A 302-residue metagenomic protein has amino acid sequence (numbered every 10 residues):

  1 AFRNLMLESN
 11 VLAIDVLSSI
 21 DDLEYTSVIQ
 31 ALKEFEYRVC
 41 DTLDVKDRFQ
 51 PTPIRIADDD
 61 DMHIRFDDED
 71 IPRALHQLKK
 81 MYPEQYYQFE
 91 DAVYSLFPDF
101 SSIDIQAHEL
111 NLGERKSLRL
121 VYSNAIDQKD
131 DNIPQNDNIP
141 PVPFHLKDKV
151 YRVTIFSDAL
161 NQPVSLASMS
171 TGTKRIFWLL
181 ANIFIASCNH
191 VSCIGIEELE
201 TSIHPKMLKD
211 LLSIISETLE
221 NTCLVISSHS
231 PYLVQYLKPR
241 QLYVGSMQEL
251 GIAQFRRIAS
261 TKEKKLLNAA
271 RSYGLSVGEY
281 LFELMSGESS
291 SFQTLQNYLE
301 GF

Functional and structural regions predicted by a protein language model:
A1-L112: Electropositive, glycine-dotted interaction segments that contact anionic polymers or phosphate-rich ligands
A1-L12, D127-D131, C193, E197 (+1 more regions): Short N-terminal secondary-structure initiator segments
N10-S18, P53-R55, M81-E84, D131-P134 (+4 more regions): A short linear-motif detector with a strong N-terminal bias
Q30-A57, N136-H145, T171-W178, K206-L208: Phosphate-binding glycine-rich loops and adjacent basic patches that engage nucleotide phosphates, nucleic-acid
K46-P51, L112-L120, Q254, L266: Short, solvent-exposed polar/charged micro-motifs at secondary-structure junctions
T52-I54, S117-A125, A259-T261: Short, surface-exposed amphipathic charged segments that create phosphate/polyanion-binding patches used for binding
E69-S168, S276, L284-S290, T294-Q296 (+1 more regions): Extended helical coiled-coil dimerization/tether regions that scaffold and oligomerize large DNA-maintenance assemblies
D137-F302: Switch/communication elements of ASCE P-loop NTPase nucleotide-binding domains
